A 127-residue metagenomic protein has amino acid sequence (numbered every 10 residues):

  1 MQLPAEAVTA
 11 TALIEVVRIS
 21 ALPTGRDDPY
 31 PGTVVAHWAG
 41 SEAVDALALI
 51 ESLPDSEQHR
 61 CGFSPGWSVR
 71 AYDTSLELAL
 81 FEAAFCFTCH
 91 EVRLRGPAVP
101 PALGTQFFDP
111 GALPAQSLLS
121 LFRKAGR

Functional and structural regions predicted by a protein language model:
M1-R127: Function-determining sites in protein domains
